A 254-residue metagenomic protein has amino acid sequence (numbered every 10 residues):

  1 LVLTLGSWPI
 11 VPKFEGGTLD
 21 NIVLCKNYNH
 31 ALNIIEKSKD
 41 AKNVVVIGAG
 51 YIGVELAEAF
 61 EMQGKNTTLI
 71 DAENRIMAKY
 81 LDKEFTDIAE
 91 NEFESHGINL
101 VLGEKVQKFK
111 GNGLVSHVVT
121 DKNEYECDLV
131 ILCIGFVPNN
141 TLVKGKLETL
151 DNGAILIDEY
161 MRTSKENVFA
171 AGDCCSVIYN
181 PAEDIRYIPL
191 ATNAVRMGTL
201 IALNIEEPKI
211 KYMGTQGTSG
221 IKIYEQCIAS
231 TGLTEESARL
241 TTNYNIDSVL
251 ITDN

Functional and structural regions predicted by a protein language model:
L1, Q63-I157: A Rossmann-like FAD-binding core segment of flavoenzymes
T18-K39, G113-H117, E124-L203: FAD-site-proximal beta/loop scaffold in flavoenzymes
V23, N99-V101, F169, D247-V249: General small-molecule cofactor/ligand-binding pocket signal
K26-N27, I47-I52: Glycine-rich Rossmann-fold phosphate-binding loop(s) that bind the pyrophosphate of adenine dinucleotide cofactors
I34, K42-N43, N66, N243-N245: Residues that mark the start of a beta-strand
N43, Y51-K108, L190-N193, I210-E236: Rossmann-like dinucleotide-binding cores of NAD(P)H-dependent redox enzymes
C174-N254: Mid-to-C-terminal Rossmann-like scaffold of FAD/NAD(P)H-dependent oxidoreductases
